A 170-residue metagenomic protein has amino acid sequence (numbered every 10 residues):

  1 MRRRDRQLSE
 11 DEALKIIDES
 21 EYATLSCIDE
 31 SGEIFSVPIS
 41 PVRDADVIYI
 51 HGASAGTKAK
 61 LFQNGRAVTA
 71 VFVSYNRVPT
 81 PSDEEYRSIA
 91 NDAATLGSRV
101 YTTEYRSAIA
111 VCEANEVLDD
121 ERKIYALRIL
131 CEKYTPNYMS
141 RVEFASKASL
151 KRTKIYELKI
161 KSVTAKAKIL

Functional and structural regions predicted by a protein language model:
M1-A45, Y49, L61: An N-terminal domain-cap segment
R2-R4, R77-L170: Charged, gly/pro-rich active-site loop segments
E10-I16, D46-K60, D92-S107: Short N-terminal helix-initiation segments at or just after the protein's N-terminus
E21, V37, D44-D46, N64-V68 (+2 more regions): A generic structural signal for short beta-strands and their flanking turns/coil linkers
T24-S26, V71, E157-K159: A structural signal for short, well-ordered beta-strand segments and their strand-loop junctions that often border
I28-E30, S40-V42, A53-A55, V73-Y75 (+2 more regions): Histidine- and/or cysteine-centered catalytic micro-motif in compact active-site loops
V42-I89: A short mixed-secondary-structure module that forms the rim of ligand-binding clefts
